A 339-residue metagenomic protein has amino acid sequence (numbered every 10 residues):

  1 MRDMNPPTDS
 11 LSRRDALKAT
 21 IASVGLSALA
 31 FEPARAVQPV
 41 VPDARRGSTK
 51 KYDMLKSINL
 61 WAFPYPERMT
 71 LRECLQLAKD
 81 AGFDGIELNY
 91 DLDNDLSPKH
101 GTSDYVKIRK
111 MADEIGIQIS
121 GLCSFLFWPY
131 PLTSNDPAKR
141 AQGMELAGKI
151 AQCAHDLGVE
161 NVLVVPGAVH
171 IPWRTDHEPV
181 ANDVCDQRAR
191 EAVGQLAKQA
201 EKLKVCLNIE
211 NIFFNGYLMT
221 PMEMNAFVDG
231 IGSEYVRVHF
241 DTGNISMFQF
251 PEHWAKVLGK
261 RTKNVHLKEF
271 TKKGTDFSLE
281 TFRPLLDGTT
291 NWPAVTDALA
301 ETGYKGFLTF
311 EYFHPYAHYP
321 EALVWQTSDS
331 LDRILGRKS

Functional and structural regions predicted by a protein language model:
R2-F31, R35-S57, A62-G82, G194 (+2 more regions): Histidine-acidic metal/acid-base catalytic patches
T20-P33, R45-K51, T70-L75, M111-Q118 (+3 more regions): Active-site acidic/histidine proton-transfer and metal-coordination neighborhood in alpha/beta enzyme cores
F83-L92, G121-P129, P166: Short, conserved active-site loops that position catalytic residues or coordinate cofactors/metal ions across diverse
N89-I108, P166-V169: Glycine-rich, proline-tolerant flexible connector loops at the mouths of alpha/beta enzymes
Y90-D91, I212-F214, F313: A short gly/proline-enriched turn/hairpin at secondary-structure junctions
N94-L96, W128-T133, H170-T175, F248 (+2 more regions): A short acidic, helix-capping loop that chelates divalent metal ions and anchors anionic groups
F125, V165-A168, K268-T271: Short glycine-enriched loops at secondary-structure junctions
